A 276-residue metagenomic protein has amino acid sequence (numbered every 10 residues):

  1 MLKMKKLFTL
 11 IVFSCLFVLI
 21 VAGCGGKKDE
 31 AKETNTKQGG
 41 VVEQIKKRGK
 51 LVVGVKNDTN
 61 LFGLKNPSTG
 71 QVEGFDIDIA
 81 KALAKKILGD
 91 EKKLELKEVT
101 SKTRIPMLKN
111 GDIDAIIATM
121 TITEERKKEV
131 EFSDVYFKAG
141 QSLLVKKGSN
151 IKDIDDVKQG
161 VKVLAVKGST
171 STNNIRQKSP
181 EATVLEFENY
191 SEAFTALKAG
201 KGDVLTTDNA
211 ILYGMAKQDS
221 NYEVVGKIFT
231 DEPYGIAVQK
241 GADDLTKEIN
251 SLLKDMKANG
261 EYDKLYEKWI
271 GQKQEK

Functional and structural regions predicted by a protein language model:
L19-G23: C-terminal motif of bacterial Sec signal peptides marking the signal peptidase cleavage site
G26-T34, G40-V41, K46-K47, T170-L185 (+2 more regions): Ligand-binding clefts/hinges and TM-proximal coupling segments of bilobed small-molecule sensing domains
E33-A115: Extracytoplasmic small-molecule ligand-binding "clamshell" domains of the periplasmic binding protein/Venus flytrap
L51-V55, E73, I154-G168: Short loop->beta-strand "edge-of-pocket" segments that line small-molecule binding or catalytic clefts across diverse
N57, K138-V145, S191, N209 (+2 more regions): Periplasmic-binding protein-like
K81, K93-D156: Acidic, polar ligand-binding/catalytic clefts
L94-P106, N150, L185-T195, A199 (+1 more regions): Short helix-initiation/N-cap motifs at beta->coil->alpha
T103, M120-K128, N174-Q177, T195-D231: A ligand-binding cleft/hinge motif common to bilobed small-molecule-binding domains
